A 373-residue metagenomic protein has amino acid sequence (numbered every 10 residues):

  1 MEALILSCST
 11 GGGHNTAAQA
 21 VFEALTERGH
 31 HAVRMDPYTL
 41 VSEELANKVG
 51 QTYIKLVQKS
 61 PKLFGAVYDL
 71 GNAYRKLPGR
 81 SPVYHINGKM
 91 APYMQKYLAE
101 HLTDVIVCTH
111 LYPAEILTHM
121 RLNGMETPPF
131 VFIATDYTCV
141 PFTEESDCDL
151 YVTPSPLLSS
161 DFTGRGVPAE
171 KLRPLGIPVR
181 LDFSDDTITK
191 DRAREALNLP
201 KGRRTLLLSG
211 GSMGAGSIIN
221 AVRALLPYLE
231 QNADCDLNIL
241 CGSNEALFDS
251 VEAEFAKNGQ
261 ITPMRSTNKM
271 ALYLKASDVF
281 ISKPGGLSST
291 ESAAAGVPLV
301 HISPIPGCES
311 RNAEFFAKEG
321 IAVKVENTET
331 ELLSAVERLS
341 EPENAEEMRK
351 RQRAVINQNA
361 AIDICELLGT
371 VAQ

Functional and structural regions predicted by a protein language model:
G12, A17, D69-V167, K171-L175 (+1 more regions): Active-site and donor-binding regions of nucleotide-sugar-utilizing enzymes
A20-E100: Conserved N-terminal ligand/cofactor-binding loop architecture of enzyme catalytic domains
D149-A215, G242-L247: A nucleotide-sugar donor-handling region in carbohydrate enzymes
R192-E195, L199-A276: Donor-nucleotide binding loops and adjacent catalytic segments primarily of GT-B fold Leloir glycosyltransferases
M270-R311: A donor-sugar binding/catalytic signature common to diverse glycosyltransferases and related nucleotide-sugar
K318-G320, N327-N344: C-terminal "capping" alpha-helix adjacent to the active site of nucleotide-linked donor transferases in cell-envelope
N344-Q358: A short, well-ordered alpha-helix in the C-terminal region of glycosyltransferases
N357-Q373: C-terminal alpha-helical cap of glycosyltransferases
